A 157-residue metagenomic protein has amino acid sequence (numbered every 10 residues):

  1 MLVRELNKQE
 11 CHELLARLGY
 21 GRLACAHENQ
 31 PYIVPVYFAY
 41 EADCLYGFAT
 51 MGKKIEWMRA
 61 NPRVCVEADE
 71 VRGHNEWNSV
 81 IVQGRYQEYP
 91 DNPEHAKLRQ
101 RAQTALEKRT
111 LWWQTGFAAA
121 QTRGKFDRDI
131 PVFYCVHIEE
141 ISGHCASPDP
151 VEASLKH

Functional and structural regions predicted by a protein language model:
M1-R17, S154-K156: Extreme N-terminal tail/first-helix region
L2, H74-H157: Charged, gly/pro-rich active-site loop segments
L18-T50, V66-E67: Short beta-strand segments
D43-C44, P62, E139: Beta-strand-connecting loop/turn residues
T50, D69, A146-P148: Surface loops and adjacent helix of pleckstrin homology
T50-K53, L106: Short, solvent-exposed aromatic-acidic interface loops
K53-Q83, Q87-Y89: Helix-adjacent hinge/juxtasegments
